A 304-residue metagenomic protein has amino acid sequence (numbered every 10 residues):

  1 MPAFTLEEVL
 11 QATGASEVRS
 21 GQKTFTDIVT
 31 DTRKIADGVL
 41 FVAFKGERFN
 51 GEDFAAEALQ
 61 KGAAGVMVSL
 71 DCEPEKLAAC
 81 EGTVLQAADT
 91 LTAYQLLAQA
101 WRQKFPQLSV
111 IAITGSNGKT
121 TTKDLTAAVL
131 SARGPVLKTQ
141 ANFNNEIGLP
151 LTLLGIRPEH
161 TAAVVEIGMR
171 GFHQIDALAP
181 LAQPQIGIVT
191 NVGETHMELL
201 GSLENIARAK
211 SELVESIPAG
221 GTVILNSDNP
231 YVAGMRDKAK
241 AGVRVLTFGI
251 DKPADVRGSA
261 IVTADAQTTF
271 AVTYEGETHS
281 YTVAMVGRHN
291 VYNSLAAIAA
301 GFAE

Functional and structural regions predicted by a protein language model:
M1-L96, A100, V286: N-terminal leader/targeting and accessory segments in enzymes
E8, T92-S227, A233-V243, L295: Phosphate-binding loop of NTP-binding sites
V29-T32, K45-G46, W101, N117 (+6 more regions): Short, well-ordered turn and helix-capping elements at secondary-structure junctions
A43, V68, Q86-A87, A112 (+5 more regions): Structural signal for conserved beta-strand scaffold positions within catalytic alpha/beta enzyme cores
G46-F49, A88, S116, F143 (+4 more regions): Short, surface-exposed acidic/glycine-rich loop or hinge patches that mediate macromolecular interfaces
G51-A63, V84-D89, Q183-Q185, R208-V214 (+1 more regions): A short, gly/pro- and small-residue-rich
K61-G62, A132-R133, E304: Conserved dinucleotide-binding and phosphotransfer motif residues
C72-A78, I188-E304: Acidic, Mg2+-coordinating active-site environments of NTP-dependent enzymes
